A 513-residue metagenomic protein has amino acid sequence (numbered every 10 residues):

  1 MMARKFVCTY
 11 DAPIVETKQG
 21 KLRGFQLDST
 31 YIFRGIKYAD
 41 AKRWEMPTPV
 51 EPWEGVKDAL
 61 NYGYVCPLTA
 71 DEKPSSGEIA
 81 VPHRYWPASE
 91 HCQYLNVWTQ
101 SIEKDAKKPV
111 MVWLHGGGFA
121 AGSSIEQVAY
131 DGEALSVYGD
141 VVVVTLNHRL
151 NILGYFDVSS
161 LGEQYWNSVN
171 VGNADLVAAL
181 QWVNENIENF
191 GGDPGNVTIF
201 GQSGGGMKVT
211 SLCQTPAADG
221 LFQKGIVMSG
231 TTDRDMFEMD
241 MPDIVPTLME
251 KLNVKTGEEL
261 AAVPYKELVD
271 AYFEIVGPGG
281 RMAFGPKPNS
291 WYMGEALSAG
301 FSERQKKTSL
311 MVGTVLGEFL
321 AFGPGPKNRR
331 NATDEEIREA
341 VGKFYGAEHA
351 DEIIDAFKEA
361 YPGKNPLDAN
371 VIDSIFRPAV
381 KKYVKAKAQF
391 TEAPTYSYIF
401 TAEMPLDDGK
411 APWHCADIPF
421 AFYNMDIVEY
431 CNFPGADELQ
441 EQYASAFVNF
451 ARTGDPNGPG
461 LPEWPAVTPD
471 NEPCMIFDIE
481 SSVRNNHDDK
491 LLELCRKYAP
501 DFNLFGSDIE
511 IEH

Functional and structural regions predicted by a protein language model:
M2-N173, P194, N432-Y443, T453-L461 (+4 more regions): Non-catalytic accessory segments of hydrolases
I36, D71, R377-H513: Mobile gating loops/cap/lid regions near enzyme active sites that modulate substrate access
V81-H83, Y165-N170, T231-M236, L297 (+4 more regions): Active-site rim elements
N147, F200, T215, I226-S229 (+1 more regions): Alpha/beta-hydrolase-fold catalytic nucleophile elbow
W166-E188: Alpha/beta-hydrolase active-site loop
A178, E185, D219, M228-E339 (+1 more regions): Substrate-access "cap/lid" subdomains that shape and gate the entrance to catalytic or ligand-binding pockets
F190-Q202: Alpha/beta-hydrolase fold nucleophile elbow
G206-A218: Short glycine-enriched nucleophile-adjacent loop and the immediately C-terminal alpha-helix near the catalytic center
